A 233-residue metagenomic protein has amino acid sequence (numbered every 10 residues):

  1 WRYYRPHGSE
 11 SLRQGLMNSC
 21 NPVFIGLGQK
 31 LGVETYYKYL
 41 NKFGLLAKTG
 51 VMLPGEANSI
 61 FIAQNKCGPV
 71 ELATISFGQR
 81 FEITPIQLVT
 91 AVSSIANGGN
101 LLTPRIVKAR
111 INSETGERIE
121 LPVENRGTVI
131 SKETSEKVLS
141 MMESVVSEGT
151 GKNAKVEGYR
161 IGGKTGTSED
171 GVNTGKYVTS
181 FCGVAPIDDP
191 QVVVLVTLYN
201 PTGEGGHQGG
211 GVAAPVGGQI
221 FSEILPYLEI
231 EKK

Functional and structural regions predicted by a protein language model:
W1-N200, G209: Beta-lactam-recognizing serine transpeptidase/beta-lactamase-like catalytic domain environment
E117-P122, A214-K233: Short, gly/Ser/Thr-rich active-site loops of penicillin-recognizing serine hydrolases
I130, G205-V216: Short alpha-helix boundary/capping segments
